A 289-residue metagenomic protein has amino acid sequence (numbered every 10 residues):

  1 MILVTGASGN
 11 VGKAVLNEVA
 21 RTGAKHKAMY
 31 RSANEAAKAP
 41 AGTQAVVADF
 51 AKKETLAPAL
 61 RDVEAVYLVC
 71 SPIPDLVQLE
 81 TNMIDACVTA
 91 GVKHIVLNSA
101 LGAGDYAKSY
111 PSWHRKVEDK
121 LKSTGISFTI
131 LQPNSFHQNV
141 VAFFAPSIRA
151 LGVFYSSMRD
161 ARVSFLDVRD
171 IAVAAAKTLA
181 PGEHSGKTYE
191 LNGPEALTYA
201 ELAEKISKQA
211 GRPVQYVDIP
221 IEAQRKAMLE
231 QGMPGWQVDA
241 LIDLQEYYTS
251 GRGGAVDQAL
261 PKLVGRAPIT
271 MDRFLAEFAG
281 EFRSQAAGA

Functional and structural regions predicted by a protein language model:
M1-A36, A51-V63, P72-T81, D85-H94 (+4 more regions): Oxidoreductase cofactor-interface core, primarily capturing Rossmann-like NAD(P)-dependent enzymes
A14, E18, E222-A289: A hydrophobic C-terminal alpha-helical subdomain
P40-K52: Rossmann-fold cofactor-recognition segment
G42-T43, V63, P213, A267: Secondary-structure boundary/capping positions in well-ordered alpha/beta enzyme cores
